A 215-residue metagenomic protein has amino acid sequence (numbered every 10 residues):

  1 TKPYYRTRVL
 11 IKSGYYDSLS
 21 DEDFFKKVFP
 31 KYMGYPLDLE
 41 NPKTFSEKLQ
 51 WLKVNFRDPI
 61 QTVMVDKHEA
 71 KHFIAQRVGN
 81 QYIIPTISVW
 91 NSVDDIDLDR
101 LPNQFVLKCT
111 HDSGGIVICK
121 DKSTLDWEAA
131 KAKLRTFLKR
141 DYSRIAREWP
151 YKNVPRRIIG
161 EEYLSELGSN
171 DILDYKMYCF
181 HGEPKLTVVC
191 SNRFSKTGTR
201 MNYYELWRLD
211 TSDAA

Functional and structural regions predicted by a protein language model:
T1-F56: Membrane-proximal basic amphipathic "stem/tether" segments
T1-R6, Y15-D21, T44, D66 (+4 more regions): Alpha-helix initiation/capping motif
T7-I11, Q76, L209: Hydrophobic transmembrane signal anchors and adjacent membrane-proximal interface regions, especially in viral
Q50-R57, Q61-L173, Y178-E183, T187: Active-site nucleotide/adenylate-binding loops and adjacent lid/helix of ATP-dependent enzymes
P59, S113, G198-T199, A215: Residue-level signal for pocket-adjacent positions within structured domains
Y178-L206: Conserved, surface-exposed functional patches that form binding/active-site neighborhoods
D210-A214: Conserved small/polar residues in nucleotide/adenosyl-binding loops
